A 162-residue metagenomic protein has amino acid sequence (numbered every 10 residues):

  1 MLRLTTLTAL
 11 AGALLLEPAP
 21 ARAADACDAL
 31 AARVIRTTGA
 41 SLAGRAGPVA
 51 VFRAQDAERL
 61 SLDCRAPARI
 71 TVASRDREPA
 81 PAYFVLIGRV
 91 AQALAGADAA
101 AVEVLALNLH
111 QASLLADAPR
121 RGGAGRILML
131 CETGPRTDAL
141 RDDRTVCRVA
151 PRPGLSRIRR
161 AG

Functional and structural regions predicted by a protein language model:
M1-T8: Bacterial N-terminal signal peptides that target proteins for export
L10-L15: Classic N-terminal secretory signal peptides
L16-P20: N-terminal signal peptide c-region/cleavage motif recognized by signal peptidases
R22-S41: Short N-terminal segments immediately surrounding and downstream of signal-peptide cleavage
S41-V49, G96-L128: Short glycine-rich, low-complexity/disordered patches
G44-V85, R120-G162: Amphipathic N-proximal alpha-helical interface segments
C64-L115: Long, charged/polar, surface-exposed segments that mediate recognition or autoinhibition
